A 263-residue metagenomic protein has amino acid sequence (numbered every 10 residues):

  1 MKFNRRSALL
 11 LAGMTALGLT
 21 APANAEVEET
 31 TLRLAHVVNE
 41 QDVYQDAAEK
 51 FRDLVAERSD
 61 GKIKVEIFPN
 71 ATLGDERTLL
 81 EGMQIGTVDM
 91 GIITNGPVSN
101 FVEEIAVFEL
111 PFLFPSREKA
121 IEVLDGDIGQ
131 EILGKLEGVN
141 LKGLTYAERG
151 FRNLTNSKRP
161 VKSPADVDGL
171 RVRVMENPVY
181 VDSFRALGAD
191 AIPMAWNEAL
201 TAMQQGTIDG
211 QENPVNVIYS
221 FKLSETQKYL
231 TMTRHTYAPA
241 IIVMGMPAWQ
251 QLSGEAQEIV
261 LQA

Functional and structural regions predicted by a protein language model:
K2-F3, S7-M14, N24-K119, D127-Q130 (+1 more regions): N-terminal secretory/targeting leader peptides
T20-P22: N-terminal signal peptide c-region/cleavage motif recognized by signal peptidases
